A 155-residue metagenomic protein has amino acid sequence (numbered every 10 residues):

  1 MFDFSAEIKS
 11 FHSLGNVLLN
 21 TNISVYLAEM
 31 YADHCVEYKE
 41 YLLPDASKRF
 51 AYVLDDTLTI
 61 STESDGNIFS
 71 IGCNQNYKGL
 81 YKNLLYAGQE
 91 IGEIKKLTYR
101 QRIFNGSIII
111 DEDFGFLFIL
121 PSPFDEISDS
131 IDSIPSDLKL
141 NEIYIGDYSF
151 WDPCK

Functional and structural regions predicted by a protein language model:
M1-K155: Short helix/turn-capping signatures at newly exposed starts of structured segments
